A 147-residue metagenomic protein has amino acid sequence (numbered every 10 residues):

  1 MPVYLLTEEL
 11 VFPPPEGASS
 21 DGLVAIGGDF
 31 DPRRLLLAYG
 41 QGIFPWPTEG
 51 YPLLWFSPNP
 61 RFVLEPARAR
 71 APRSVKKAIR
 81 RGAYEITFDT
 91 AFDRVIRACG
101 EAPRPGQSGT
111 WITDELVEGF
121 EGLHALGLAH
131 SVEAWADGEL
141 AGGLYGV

Functional and structural regions predicted by a protein language model:
M1-V147: N-acyltransferase acceptor-side catalytic subdomain
